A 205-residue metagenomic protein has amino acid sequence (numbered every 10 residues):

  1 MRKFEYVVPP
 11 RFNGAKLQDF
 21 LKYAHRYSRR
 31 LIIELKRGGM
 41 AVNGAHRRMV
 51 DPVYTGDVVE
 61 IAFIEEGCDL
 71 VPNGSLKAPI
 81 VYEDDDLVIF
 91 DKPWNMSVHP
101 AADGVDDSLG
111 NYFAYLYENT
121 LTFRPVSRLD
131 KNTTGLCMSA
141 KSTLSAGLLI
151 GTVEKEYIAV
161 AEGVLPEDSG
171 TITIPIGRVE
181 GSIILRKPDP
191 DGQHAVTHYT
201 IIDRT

Functional and structural regions predicted by a protein language model:
M1-T205: RNA pseudouridine synthases
